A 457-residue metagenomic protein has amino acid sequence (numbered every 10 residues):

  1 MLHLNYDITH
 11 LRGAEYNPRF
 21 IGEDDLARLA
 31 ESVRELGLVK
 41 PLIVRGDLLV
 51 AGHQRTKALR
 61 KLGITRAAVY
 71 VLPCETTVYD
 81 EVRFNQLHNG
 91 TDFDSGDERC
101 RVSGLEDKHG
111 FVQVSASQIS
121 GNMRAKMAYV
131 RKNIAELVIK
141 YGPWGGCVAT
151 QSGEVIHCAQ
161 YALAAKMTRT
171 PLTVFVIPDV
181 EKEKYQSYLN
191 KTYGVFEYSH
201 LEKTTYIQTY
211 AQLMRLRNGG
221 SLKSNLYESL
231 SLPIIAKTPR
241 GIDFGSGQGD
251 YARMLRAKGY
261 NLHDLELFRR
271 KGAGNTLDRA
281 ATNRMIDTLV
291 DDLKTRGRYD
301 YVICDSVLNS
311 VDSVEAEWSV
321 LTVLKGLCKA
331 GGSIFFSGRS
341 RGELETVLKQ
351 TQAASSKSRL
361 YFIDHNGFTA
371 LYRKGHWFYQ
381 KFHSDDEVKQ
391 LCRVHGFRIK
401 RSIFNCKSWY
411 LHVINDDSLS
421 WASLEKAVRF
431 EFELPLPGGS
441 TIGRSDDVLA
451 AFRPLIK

Functional and structural regions predicted by a protein language model:
M1-I177, E181, Q186-G194: Short, charged/polar connector segments at secondary-structure boundaries
A30, R256, L321-K325: A structural alpha-helix within SAM-dependent methyltransferase catalytic domains
R83, S120-M127, L172-L293, S333-K457: Class I (Rossmann-like) S-adenosyl-L-methionine-dependent methyltransferase catalytic domain, capturing the SAM-binding
T238, Y299-D300: Local beta-strand N-terminus motif with an aromatic residue
I303-S306: A conserved beta-strand element that flanks and buttresses the S-adenosyl-L-methionine
N309-S313: A short His-aromatic
W318-S333: A short glycine-rich, Lys/Arg-flanked "PGG" loop and its adjoining helix->strand segment in the class I
